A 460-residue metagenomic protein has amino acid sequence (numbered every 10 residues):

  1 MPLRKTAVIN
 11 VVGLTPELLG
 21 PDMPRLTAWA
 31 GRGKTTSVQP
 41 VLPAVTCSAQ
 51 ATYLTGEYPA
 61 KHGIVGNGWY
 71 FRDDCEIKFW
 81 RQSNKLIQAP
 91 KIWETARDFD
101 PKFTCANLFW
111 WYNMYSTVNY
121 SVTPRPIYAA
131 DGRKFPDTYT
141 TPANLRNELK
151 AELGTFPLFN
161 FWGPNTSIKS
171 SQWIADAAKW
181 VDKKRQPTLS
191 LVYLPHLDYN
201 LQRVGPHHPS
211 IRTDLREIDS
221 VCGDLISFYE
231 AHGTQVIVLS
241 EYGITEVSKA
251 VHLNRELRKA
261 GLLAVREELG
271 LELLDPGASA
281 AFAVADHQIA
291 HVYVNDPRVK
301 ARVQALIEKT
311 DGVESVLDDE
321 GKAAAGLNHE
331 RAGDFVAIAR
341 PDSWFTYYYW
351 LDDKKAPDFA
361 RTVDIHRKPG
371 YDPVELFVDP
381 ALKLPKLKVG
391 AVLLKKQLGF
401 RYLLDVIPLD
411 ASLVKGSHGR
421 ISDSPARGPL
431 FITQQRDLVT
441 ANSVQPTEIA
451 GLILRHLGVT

Functional and structural regions predicted by a protein language model:
K5-A7, P187-L191, Q235, D334: Residue-level preference for the first positions of well-ordered beta-strands
A7-V11, G31-S37, T46-A51, G68-R81 (+2 more regions): Glycine-/proline-rich flexible loop or hinge segments
A7-V8, R25, R216-R258, L262-L263 (+3 more regions): Metal-dependent active-site segment of extracytoplasmic phospho-/sulfohydrolases and closely related
E17-K61, A106: Short, structured active-site-proximal loop/turn typified by the sulfatase FGly-forming signature C/S-X-P-X-R
E57-G205, E217, A278-V284, Q288-N295 (+7 more regions): His/Asp/Glu-rich, glycine-adjacent segments that coordinate divalent cations and/or stabilize oxyanion chemistry on
H207-L215: Glycine-rich tight-turn/loop motif centered on a GG-T
Y242-Q288, T346, W350-G428: Histidine-centered active-site microenvironments of extracellular/periplasmic hydrolases and transferases
N442-A450: C-terminal helical/tail subdomains of lipid-metabolizing enzymes
